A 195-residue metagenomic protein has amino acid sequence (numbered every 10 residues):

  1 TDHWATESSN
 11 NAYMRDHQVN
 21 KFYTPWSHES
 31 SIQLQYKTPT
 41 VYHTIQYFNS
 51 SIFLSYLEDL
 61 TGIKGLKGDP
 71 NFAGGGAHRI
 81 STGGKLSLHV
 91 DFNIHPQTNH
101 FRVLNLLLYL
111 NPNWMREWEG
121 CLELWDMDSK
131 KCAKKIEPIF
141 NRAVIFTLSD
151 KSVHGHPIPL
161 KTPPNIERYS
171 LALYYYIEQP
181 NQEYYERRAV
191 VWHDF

Functional and structural regions predicted by a protein language model:
T1-D59: Non-heme Fe(II)/2-oxoglutarate
E58-G62, E123-W125: Short, charged, low-hydrophobicity "junction" segments
L60-L66, Y184-Y185: Aromatic-rich, lipid-facing transmembrane alpha helices and their immediate juxtamembrane interface loops in integral
K64-G74, E117-W118: A short coil-to-beta-strand element that immediately follows conserved catalytic motifs
G75-N105, L110-F195: Catalytic core of Fe(II)/2-oxoglutarate
